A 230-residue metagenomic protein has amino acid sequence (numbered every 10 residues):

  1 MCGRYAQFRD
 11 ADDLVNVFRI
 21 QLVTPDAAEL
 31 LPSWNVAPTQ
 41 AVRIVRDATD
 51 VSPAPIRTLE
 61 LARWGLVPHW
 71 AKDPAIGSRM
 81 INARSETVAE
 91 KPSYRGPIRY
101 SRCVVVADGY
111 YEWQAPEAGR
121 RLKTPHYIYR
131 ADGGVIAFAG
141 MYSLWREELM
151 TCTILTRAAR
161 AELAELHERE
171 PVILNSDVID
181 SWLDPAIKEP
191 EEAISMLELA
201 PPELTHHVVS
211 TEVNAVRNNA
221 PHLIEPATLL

Functional and structural regions predicted by a protein language model:
M1-L230: Short linear sequence motif anchored by a di-proline
